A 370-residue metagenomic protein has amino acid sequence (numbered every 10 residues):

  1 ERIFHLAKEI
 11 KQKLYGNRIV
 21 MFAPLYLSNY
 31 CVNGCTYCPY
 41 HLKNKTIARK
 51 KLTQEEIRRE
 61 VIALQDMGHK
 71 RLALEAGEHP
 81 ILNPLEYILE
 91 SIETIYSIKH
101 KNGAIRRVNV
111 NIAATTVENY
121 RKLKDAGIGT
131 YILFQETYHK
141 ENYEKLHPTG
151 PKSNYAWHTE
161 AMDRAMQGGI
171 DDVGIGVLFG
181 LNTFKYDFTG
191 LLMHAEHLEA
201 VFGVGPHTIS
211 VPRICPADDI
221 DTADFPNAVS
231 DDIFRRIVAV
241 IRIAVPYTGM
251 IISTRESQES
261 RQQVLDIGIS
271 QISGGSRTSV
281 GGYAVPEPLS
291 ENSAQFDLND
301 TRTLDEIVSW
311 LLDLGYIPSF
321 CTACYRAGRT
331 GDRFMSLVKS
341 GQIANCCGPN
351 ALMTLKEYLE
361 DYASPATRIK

Functional and structural regions predicted by a protein language model:
E1-I19: An N-cap/entry alpha-helix motif that binds or orients negatively charged groups
K13-E56: Canonical Radical SAM [4Fe-4S] cluster-binding loop centered on the CxxxCxxC motif and its immediate flanking residues
A23, V61, L89-Y96, Y120 (+5 more regions): Generic structural signal for well-ordered alpha-helices, preferentially at hydrophobic/aromatic core positions
L42-R58, L64-A165, D172-G174, F179-L181 (+1 more regions): Core AdoMet radical
A76, A156-I220, D231-E259, D266 (+2 more regions): Conserved C-terminal portion of the radical SAM core fold that forms the substrate/S-adenosylmethionine-binding
L85-Y96, K124-I132, F184-F202, D231 (+3 more regions): Short, electropositive alpha-helical surface patch
L146-K152, A223-N227, S293: Short glycine-enriched, charge-decorated loop/helix-capping segments at active-site entrances that position
E259-S270, S276-K370: Radical SAM enzyme core and accessory elements
